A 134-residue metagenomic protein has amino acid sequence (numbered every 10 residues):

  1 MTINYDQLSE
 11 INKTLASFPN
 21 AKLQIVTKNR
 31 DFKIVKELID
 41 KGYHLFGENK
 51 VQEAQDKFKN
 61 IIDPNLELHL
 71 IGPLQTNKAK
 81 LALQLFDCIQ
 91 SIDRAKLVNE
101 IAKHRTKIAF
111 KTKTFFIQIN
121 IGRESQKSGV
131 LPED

Functional and structural regions predicted by a protein language model:
M1-D134: Conserved alpha/beta-domain cores
